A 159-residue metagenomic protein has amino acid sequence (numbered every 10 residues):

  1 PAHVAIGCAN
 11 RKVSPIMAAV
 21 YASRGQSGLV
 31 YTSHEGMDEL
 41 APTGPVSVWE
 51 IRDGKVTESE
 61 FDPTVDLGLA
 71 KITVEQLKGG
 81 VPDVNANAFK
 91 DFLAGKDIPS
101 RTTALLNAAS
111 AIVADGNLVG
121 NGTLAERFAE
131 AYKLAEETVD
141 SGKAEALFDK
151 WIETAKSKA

Functional and structural regions predicted by a protein language model:
P1-A159: Glycine-rich anion-binding loops and their surrounding alpha/beta cores
